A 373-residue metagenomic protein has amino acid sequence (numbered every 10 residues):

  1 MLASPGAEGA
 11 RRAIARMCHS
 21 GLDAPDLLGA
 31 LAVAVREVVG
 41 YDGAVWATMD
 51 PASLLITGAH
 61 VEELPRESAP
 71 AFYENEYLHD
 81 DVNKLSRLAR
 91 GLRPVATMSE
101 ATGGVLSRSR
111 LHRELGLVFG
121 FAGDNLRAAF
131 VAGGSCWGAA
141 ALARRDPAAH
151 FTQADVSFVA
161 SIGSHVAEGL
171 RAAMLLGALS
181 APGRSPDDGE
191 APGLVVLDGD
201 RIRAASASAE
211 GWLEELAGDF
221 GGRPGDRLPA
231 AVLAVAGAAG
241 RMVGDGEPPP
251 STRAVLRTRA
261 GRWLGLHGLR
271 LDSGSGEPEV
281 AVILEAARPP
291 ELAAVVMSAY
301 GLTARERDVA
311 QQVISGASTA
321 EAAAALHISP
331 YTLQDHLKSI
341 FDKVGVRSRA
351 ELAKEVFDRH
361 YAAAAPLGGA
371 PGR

Functional and structural regions predicted by a protein language model:
M1-S164, E168, A172, A254: Regulatory input/activation interfaces that engage signals or partners
A167-D188: Short, charged amphipathic alpha-helical "coupling" segments at sensory-output junctions in signaling proteins
A181-S185, A286-A304, G372-R373: Regulatory hinge/linker segments at domain boundaries that couple sensory/effector modules to output domains
G189-L256: PAS-family sensory domains
A234-R288: PAS-family sensory/regulatory modules and their coupling/dimerization elements
T303, G316-E351, R373: Recognition helix of helix-turn-helix DNA-binding domains
R305-V309: The N-cap/first-turn positions of alpha helices within or immediately adjacent to helix-turn-helix DNA-binding domains
R349-H360: Short, basic, alpha-helical segments at the C-terminal edge of helix-turn-helix-like DNA-binding modules
